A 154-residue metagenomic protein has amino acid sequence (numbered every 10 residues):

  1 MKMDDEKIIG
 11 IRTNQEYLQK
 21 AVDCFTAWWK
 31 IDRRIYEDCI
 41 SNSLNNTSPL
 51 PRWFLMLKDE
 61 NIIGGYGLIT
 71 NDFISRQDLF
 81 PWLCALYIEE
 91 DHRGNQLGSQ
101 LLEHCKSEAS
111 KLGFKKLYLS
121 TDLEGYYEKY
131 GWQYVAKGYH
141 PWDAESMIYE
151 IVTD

Functional and structural regions predicted by a protein language model:
M1-C39, W53, L57: Short amphipathic alpha-helix that is part of the acyltransferase structural core
L44-L55, W82: A short helix-loop-beta-strand connector motif used in the catalytic cores of GNAT acetyltransferases and, in some
L55, N61-N71, W82, Y87: Conserved beta-strand in the GNAT
Q77-F80, A85, N95: Helix-adjacent hinge/juxtasegments
I88, G94-S107, L119: Conserved acetyl-CoA-binding loop-helix of GNAT-fold acetyltransferases
A109-T121: Conserved GNAT acetyl-CoA-binding A-motif
Y118-L123, K137-D154: C-terminal "cap" of GNAT-fold acetyltransferases
K129-G138: Conserved acetyl-CoA-binding loop of GNAT-fold acetyltransferases
